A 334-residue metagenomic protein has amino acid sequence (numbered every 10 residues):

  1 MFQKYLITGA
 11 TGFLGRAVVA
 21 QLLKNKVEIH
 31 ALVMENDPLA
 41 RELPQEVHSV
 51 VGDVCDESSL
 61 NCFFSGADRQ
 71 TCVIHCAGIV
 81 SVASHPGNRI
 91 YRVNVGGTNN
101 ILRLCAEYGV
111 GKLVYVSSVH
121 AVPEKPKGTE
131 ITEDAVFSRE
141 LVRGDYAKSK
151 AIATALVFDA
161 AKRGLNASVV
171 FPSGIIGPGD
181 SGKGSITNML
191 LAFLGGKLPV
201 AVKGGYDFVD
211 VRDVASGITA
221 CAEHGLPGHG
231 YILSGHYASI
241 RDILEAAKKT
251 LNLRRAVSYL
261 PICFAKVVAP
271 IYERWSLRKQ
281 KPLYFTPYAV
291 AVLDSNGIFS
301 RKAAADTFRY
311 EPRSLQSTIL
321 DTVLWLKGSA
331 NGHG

Functional and structural regions predicted by a protein language model:
K4-N25: N-terminal Rossmann NAD(P)H-binding glycine-rich loop of SDR-like oxidoreductase domains
P38, L43, V47-G96, N100 (+1 more regions): NAD(P)H-binding glycine-rich loop region in Rossmannoid oxidoreductase-like domains and their noncatalytic homologs
V82, V119-T129, I175-G184: Conserved catalytic-site region of short-chain dehydrogenase/reductase
N88, G96-D145: Conserved Rossmann-fold NAD(P)-dependent oxidoreductase catalytic core, especially the SDR/UDP-sugar
S117, A155-P178: Conserved beta-loop-beta element that borders a ligand/cofactor-binding pocket
F137-L141, M189-V209, D213: A conserved pocket-lining segment of Rossmann-fold NAD(P)-dependent short-chain dehydrogenase/reductase
I152, S185, V202-E223, G228-H229: Substrate-positioning beta->alpha
G217-Y284, R301, D306, S314-G334: Mid/C-terminal beta-alpha module of Rossmann-like enzyme folds, strongest in SDR-family dehydrogenases/epimerases
